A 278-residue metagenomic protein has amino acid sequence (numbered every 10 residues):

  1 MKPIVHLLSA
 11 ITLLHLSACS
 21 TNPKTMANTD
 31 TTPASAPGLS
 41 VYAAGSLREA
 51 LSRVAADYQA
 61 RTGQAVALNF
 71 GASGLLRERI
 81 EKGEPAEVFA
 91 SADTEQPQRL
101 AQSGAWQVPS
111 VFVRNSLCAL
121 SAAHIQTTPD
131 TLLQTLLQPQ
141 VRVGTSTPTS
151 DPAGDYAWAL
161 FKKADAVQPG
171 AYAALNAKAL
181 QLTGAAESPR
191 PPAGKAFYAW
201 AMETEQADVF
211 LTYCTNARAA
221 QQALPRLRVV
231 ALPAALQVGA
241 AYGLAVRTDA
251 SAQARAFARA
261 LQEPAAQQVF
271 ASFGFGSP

Functional and structural regions predicted by a protein language model:
M1-L8: Bacterial N-terminal signal peptides that target proteins for export
L8, V108, P233-A235: Residues embedded in well-ordered secondary-structure elements
H15-A18: C-terminal motif of bacterial Sec signal peptides marking the signal peptidase cleavage site
S20-N69, S73-G74, E78-K82, S91-T94 (+3 more regions): Exported/periplasmic ABC-transporter solute-binding proteins
G104-S110: Central helical "cap/lid" subdomain
